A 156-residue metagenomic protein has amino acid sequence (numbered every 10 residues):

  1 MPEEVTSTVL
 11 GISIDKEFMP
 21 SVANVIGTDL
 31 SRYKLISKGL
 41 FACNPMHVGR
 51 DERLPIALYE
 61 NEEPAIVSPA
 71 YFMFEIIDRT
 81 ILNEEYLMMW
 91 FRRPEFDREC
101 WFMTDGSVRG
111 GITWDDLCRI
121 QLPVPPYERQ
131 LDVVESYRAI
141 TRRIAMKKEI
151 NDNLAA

Functional and structural regions predicted by a protein language model:
M1-N44: Sequence-specific dsDNA recognition surfaces
T6, I14, V22, I26 (+6 more regions): Glycine-rich, flexible loop/turn motifs
D29, V67-P69, D115-L117: Short, solvent-exposed coil/turn segments
K38, A42-R92: A short beta-sheet element
P55-Y59, M103, E135-Y137, I150: "Short basic amphipathic alpha-helical interaction patches in structured regions
N83, L87, D116-A155: Amphipathic alpha-helical segments
R92-L122: Specificity-determining recognition surfaces
